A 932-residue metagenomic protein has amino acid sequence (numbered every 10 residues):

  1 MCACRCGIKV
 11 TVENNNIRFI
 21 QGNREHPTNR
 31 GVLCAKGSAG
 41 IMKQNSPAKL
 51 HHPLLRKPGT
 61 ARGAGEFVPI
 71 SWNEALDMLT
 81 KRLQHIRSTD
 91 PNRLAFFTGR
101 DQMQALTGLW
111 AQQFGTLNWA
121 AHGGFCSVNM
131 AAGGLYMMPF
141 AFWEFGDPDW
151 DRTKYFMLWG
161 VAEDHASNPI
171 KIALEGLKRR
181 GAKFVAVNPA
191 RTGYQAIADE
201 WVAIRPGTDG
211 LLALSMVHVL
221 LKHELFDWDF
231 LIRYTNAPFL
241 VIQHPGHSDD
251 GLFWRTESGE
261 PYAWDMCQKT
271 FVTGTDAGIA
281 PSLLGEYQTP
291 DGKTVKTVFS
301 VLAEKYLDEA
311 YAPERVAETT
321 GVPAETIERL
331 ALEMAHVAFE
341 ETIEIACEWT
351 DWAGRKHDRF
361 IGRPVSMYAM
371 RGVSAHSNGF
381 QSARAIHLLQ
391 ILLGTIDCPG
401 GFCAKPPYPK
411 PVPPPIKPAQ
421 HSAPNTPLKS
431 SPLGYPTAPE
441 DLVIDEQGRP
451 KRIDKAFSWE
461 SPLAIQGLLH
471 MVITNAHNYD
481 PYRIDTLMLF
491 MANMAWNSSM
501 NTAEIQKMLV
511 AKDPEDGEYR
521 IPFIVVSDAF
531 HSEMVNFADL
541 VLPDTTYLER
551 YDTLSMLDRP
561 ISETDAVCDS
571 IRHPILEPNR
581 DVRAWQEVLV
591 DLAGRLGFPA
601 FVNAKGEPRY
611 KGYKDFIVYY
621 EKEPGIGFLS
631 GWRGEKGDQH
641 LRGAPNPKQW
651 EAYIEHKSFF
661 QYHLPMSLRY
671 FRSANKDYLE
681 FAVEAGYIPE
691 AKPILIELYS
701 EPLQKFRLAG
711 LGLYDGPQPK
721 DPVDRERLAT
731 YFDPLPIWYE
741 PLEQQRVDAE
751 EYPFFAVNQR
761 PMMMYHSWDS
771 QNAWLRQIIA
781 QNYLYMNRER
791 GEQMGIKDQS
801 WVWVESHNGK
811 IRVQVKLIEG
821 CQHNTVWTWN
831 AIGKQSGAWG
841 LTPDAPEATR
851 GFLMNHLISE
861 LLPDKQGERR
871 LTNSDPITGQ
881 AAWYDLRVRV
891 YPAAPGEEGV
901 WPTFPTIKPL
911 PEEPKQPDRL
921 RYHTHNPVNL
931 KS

Functional and structural regions predicted by a protein language model:
M1-D229, R233-A237, V241-G285, T294 (+11 more regions): N-terminal export/assembly segments and adjacent metallocofactor-ligating motifs of anaerobic energy-metabolism
R56-E74, L225-R329, S430-D454, I571-D721 (+2 more regions): N-terminal leader/propeptide and maturation segments of large enzyme subunits in energy/redox metabolism and hydrolases
L76-N92, G146-K154, K305-D308, L330-A346 (+2 more regions): Glycine-rich phosphate/diphosphate-binding loops that line cofactor/substrate pockets in enzymes
R100, R233-N236, E333-M334, T350-W352 (+4 more regions): A glycine-rich phosphate-binding loop feature that marks nucleotide/adenosyl-phosphate handling sites
T107-A186, L211, H387-F537, T546 (+3 more regions): Extended redox/cofactor-interaction regions of prokaryotic respiratory oxidoreductases
V298-A303, D308-E309, P313-I465: Active-site phosphate/pyrophosphate-binding segments
L548-P578, L862-Q866: Glycine/threonine-rich phosphate-binding loop and adjacent beta-strand/alpha-helix elements that clamp
H573-P574, W585-A644, K720, D769-Y785 (+1 more regions): Long, contiguous, secondary-structure-rich segments that constitute the structural scaffold of globular domains
